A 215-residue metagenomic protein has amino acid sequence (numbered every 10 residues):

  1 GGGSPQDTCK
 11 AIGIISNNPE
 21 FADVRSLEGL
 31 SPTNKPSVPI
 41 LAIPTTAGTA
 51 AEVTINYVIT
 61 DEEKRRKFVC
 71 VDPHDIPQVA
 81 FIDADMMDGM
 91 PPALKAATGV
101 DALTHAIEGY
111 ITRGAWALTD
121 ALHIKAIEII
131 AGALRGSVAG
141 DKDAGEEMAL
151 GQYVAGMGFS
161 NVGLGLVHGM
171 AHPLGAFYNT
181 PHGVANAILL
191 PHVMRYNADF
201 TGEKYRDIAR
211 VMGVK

Functional and structural regions predicted by a protein language model:
G2-I82: Glycine/threonine-rich beta-strand-loop-alpha-helix active-site module that forms ligand/phosphate-binding
T8-G13, A106-I107, I130-A133, Q152-G156 (+3 more regions): Buried hydrophobic packing segments
E20-F21, G136-D143, G213-K215: Short, glycine- and charge-enriched coil/turn segments that flank and shape catalytic ligand pockets
G48, Y153-N186: Glycine-rich phosphate/pyrophosphate-binding beta-alpha loops
N56-V162: Carboxylate- and glycine-rich phosphate/diphosphate-binding segment that chelates Mg2+/Mn2+
A176-K215: Gly/Pro-rich interdomain helix-loop hinge
